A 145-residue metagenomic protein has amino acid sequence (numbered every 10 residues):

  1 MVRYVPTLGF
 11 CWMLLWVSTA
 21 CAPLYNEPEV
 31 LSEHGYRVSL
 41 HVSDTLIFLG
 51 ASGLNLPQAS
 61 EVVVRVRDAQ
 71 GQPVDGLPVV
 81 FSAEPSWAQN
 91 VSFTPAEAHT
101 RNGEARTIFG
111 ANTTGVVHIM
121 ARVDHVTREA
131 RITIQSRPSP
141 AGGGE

Functional and structural regions predicted by a protein language model:
M1-A20: Sec-dependent bacterial lipoprotein signal peptides
V17-T19, P95, H118, T127: Short, intrinsically disordered, low-complexity terminal segments
C21-V74, P85-V91, T113, R122-E145: Short S/T/G/P-enriched beta-strand
G50, P95-A96, T107: Short, conserved secondary-structure segments in the cores of folded domains
P78-F81: Hydrophobic beta-strand segments
T94-N102: Short, acidic Ser/Thr/Gly-rich low-complexity loop/linker segments typical of extracellular and cell-surface proteins
A105-T113: Short, hydrophobic beta-strand segments
